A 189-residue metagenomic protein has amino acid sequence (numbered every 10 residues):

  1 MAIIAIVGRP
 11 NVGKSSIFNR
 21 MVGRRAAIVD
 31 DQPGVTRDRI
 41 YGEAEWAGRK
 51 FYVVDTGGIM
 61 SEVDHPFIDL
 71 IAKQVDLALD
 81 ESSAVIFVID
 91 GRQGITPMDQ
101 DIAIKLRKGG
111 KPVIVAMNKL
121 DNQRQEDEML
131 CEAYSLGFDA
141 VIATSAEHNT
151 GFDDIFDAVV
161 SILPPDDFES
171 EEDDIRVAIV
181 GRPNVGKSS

Functional and structural regions predicted by a protein language model:
M1-I68, A72, D76-E81, I89 (+1 more regions): Conserved G1/Walker A P-loop phosphate-binding module
P33-V35, G58-M60, R92-G94, K119-R124 (+1 more regions): Conserved nucleotide-binding/hydrolysis micro-motifs of P-loop NTPases
L70-A140: Conserved C-terminal guanine-recognition region of P-loop GTPase G domains, centered on the G4
K111-I114, K119-R176: Canonical P-loop GTPase G-domain recognition
